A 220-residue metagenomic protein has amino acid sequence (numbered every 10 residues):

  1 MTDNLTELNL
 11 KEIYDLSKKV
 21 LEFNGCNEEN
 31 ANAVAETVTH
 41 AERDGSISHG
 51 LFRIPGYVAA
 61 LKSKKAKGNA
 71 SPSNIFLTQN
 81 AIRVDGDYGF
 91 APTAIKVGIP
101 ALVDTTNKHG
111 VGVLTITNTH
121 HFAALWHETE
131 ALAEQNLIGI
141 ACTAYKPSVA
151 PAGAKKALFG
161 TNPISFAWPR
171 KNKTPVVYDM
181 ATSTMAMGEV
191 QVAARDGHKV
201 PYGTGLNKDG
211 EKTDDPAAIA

Functional and structural regions predicted by a protein language model:
M1-N24: Generic N-terminal amphipathic, Lys/Arg-enriched alpha-helix
E22-G25, D44-S48: N-terminal and secondary-structure boundary signal
E28-T39: Short, well-structured alpha-helical segments
H49-V103: Active-site cofactor/substrate anionic-group-binding motifs, chiefly glycine- and Lys/Arg-rich phosphate-binding loops
I82-K171: A generic, well-ordered mixed alpha/beta core segment in the N-terminal half of proteins
S148-I219: Phosphate/diphosphate-binding glycine-rich loops and adjacent basic-rich segments that engage nucleotide
